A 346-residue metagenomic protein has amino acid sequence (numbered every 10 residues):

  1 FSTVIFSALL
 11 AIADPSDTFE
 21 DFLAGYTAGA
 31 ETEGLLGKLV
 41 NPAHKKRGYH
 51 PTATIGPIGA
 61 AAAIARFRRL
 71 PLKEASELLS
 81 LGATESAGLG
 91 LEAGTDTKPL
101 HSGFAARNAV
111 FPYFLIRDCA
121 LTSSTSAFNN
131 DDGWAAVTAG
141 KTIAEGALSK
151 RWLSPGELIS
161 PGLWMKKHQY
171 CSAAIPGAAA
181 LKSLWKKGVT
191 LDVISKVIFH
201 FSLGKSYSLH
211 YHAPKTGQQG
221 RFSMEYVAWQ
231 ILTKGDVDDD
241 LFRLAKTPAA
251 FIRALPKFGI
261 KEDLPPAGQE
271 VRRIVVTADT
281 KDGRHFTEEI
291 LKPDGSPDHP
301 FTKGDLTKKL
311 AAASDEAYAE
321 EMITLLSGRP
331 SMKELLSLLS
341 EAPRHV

Functional and structural regions predicted by a protein language model:
F1-S160, G328, M332-V346: N-terminal core-entry segment
T97, H101-R107, F114, D118-V346: Terminal-appendage/accessory-domain detector
